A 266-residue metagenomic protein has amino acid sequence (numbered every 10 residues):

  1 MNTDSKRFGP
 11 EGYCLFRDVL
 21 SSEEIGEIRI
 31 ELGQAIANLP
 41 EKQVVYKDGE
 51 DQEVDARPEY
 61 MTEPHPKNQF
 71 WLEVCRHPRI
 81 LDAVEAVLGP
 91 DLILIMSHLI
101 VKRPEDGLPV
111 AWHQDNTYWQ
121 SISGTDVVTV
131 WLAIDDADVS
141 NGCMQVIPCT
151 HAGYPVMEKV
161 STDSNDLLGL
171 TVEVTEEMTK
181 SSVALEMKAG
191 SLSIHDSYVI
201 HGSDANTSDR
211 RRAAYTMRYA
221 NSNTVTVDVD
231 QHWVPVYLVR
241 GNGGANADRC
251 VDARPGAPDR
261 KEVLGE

Functional and structural regions predicted by a protein language model:
M1-E11, R17-W112, N116-S121, V236-R240 (+1 more regions): Non-heme Fe(II)-dependent double-stranded beta-helix
N38-E50, L192, Y198-E266: Non-heme Fe(II)/2-oxoglutarate
V87, H113, Q120-V139, E186-A189 (+2 more regions): Short, conserved beta-strand element in jelly-roll/cupin
P90-S97, L108-V110, D126-L132, G142 (+1 more regions): Generic beta-strand structural signal
R103, D138, G153, N221-N223: Feature marks short, surface-exposed loop/turn motifs that line or immediately flank catalytic pockets and channel
Q114-D115, S164-T179, D209-R211, V229-L238: Short, surface-exposed loop/helix-turn segments at secondary-structure junctions that function as lids/hinges flanking
T117-Y118, V127, G202-N206: Glycine-rich phosphate/pyrophosphate-binding beta-alpha loops
A137-D204: Double-stranded beta-helix
